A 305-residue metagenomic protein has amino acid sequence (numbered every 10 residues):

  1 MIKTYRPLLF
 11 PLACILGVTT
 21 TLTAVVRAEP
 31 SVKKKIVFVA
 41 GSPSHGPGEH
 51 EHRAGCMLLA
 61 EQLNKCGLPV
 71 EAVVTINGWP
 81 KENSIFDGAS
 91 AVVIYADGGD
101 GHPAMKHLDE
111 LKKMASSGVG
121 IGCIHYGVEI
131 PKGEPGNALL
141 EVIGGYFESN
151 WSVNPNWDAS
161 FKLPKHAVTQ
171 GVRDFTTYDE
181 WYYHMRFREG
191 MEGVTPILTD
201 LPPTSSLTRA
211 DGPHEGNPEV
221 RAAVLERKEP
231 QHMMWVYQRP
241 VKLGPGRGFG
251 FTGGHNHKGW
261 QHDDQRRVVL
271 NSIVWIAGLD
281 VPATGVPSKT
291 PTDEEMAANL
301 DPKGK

Functional and structural regions predicted by a protein language model:
M1-Y5: N-terminal secretory signal peptides that target proteins for export/translocation
F10-T21: Bacterial N-terminal signal peptides
L22-R27: Sec/Tat signal peptide C-region and signal peptidase I cleavage site
E29-K34, G55-E61, C66, I76 (+2 more regions): Extracellular ligand-binding/catalytic regions of CAZymes and related secreted enzymes and adhesion modules
P30, F38-V39, S44-I130: Helical hinge/lid and interdomain linker segments adjacent to catalytic or ligand-binding clefts that mediate domain
S44-E49, A72, S205-T208, G259-H262: Short, solvent-exposed loop/turn elements at domain surfaces
G101-D174: A glycine-rich, often tryptophan-bearing local segment used as a flexible ligand/cofactor-contacting loop or short
N150-G244: Catalytic beta-strand/loop cores that center a nucleophilic Ser/Cys/Thr and support acyl-enzyme chemistry
